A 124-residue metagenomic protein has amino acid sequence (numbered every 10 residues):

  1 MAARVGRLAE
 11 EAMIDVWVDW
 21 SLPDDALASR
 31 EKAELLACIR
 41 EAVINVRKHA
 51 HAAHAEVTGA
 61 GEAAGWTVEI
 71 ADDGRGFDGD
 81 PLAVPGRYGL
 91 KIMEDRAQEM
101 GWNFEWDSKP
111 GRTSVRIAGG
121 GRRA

Functional and structural regions predicted by a protein language model:
M1-A124: Coiled-coil dimerization/phosphotransfer module
